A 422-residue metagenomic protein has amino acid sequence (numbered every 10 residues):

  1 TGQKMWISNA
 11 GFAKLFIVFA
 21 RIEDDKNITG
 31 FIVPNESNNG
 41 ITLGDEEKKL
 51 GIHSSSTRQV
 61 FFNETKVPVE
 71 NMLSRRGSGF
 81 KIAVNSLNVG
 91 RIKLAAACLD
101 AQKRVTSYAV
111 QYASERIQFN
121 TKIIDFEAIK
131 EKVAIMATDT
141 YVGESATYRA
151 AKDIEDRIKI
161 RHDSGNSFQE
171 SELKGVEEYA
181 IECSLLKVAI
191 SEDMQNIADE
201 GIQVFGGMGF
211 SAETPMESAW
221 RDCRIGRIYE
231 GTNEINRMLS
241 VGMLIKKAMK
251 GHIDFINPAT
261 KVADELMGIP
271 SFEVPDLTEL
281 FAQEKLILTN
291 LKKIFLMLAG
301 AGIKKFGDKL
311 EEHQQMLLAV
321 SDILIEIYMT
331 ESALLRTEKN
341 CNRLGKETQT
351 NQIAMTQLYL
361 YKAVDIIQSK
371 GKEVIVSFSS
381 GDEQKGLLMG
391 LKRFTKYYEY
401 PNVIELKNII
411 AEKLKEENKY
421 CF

Functional and structural regions predicted by a protein language model:
Q3-M5, N9-G11, V110, S114 (+4 more regions): Active-site beta-strand/loop segments that form the cofactor-binding cradle of oxidoreductase flavoproteins
Q3-T42: A short core secondary-structure module
G11-A13, D25-K26, S55-T57, L87 (+2 more regions): Short, solvent-exposed loop/turn segments at the edges of secondary structure
I22-N27, K103, S107, Q111-I124 (+6 more regions): Secondary-structure transition/capping motifs at alpha-helix termini and the adjoining loop/turn into the next element
T42-E144, S184, I225-Y229, N233-M238 (+1 more regions): Glycine-rich beta->alpha junctions and the first turn(s) of the following alpha-helix
I129-E177, E182, A189-S191, M208-K250: Acidic/histidine-rich catalytic neighborhood
Y141-A189, I202-Q203, G307, M329-Y361 (+1 more regions): C-terminal helix-coil-helix/basic helical segment that borders enzyme active sites and/or dimer interfaces and provides
I197, M208-F281, S379-F422: Glycine-rich phosphate/cofactor-binding loops in nucleotide/flavin-utilizing enzymes
